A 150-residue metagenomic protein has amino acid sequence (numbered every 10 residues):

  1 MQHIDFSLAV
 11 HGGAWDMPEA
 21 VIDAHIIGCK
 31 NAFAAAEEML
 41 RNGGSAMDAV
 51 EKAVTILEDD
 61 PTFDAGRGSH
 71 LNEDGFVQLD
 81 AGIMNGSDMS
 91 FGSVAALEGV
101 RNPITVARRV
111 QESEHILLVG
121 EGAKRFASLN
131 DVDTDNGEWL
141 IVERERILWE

Functional and structural regions predicted by a protein language model:
M1-E150: Alpha/propeptide regions of enzymes that mature by internal proteolysis
